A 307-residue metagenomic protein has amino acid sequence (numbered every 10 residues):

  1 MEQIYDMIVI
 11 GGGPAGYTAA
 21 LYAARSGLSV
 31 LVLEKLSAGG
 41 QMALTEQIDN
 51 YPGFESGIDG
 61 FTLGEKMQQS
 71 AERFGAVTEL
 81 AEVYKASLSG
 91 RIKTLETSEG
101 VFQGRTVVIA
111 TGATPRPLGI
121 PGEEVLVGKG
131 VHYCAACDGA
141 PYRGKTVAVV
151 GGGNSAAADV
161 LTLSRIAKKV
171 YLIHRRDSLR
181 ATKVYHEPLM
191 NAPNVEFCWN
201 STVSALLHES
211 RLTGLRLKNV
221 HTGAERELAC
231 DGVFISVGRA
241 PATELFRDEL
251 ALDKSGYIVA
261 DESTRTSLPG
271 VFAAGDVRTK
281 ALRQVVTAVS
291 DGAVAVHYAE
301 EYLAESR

Functional and structural regions predicted by a protein language model:
I4-D6, L80-A81, R143-K145, N200 (+2 more regions): Phosphate-coordination loops involved in phosphoryl transfer and adenosine-cofactor binding
Y5-F74, A157-K183, D253: Beta1-alpha1 glycine-rich phosphate/pyrophosphate-binding loop at the start of Rossmann-like nucleotide-binding domains
G12, T111-G112, V237-G238: Glycine-rich, N-terminal phosphate-binding loop of Rossmann-like dinucleotide-binding domains
A71-G90, L95-E96, V101-F102, S164-E262 (+1 more regions): A Rossmann-like FAD-binding core segment of flavoenzymes
T78-R143, V147, G152: Glycine/small-residue-rich loop that forms an oxyanion/phosphate-binding "nest" at active or ligand-binding sites
G119, V125-P141, V237-T287, D291-V294 (+1 more regions): FAD-site-proximal beta/loop scaffold in flavoenzymes
